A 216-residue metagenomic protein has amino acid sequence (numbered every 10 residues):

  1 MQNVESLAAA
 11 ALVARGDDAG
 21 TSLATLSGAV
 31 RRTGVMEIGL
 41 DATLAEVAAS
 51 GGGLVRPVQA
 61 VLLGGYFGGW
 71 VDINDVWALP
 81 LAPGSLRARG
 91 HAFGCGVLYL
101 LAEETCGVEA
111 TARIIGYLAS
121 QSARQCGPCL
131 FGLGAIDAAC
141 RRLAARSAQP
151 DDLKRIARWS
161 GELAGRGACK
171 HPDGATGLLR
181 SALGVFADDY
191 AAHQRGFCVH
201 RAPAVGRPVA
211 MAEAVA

Functional and structural regions predicted by a protein language model:
M1-A216: Redox cofactor-anchoring modules in respiratory/redox and cofactor-processing assemblies
